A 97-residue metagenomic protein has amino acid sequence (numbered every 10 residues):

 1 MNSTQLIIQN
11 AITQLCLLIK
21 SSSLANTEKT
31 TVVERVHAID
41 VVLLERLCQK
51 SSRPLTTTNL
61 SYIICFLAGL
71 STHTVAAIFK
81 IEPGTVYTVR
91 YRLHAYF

Functional and structural regions predicted by a protein language model:
M1-Q5: Hydrophobic, helix-length membrane anchors
N10-A11: Small-residue-rich helix-loop
L17-L18, S22-F97: Cytosolic nucleotide-binding catalytic cores of signal-transduction proteins
